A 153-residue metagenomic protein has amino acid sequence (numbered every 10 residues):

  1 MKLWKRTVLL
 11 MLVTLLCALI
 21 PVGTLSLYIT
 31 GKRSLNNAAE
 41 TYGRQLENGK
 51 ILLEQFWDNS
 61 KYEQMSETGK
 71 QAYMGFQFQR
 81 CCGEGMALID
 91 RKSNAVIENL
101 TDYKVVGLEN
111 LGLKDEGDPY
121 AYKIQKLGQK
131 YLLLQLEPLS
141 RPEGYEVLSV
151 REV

Functional and structural regions predicted by a protein language model:
M1-K92: Juxtamembrane segments flanking the first transmembrane helix of membrane-anchored signal-transduction proteins
V8, L15, V96, L132-Q135: Terminal low-complexity, poorly structured segments
I89-D90, N94-D102: Amphipathic coiled-coil signal-relay and dimerization helices
L100-S149: Membrane-proximal, non-catalytic sensory/regulatory domains of signal-transducing membrane proteins
E152: Conserved acidic
